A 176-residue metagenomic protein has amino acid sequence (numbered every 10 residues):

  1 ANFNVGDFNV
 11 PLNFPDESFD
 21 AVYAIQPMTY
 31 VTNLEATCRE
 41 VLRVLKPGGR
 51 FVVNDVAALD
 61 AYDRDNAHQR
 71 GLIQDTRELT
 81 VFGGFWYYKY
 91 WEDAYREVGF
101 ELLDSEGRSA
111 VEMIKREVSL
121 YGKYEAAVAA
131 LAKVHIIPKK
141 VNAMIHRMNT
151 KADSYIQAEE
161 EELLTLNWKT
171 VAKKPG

Functional and structural regions predicted by a protein language model:
N9-V22: A short acidic, Gly/Pro-enriched loop at the edge of an enzyme's catalytic core that lines a small-molecule cofactor
E35-R50: A short glycine-rich, Lys/Arg-flanked "PGG" loop and its adjoining helix->strand segment in the class I
V53-D55: Acidic carboxylate diad motif detector
A57-G83, E92: Short, glycine-/aromatic-enriched active-site segment of Class I SAM-dependent methyltransferases
G83-G99: Short alpha-helix
V98-E101, V118-Y121, L163-G176: Core SAM-dependent methyltransferase catalytic element
F100-V111: Conserved S-adenosyl-L-methionine
S109-E160: C-terminal helical/coil "lid" or tail adjacent to the Rossmann-like core of SAM-dependent
